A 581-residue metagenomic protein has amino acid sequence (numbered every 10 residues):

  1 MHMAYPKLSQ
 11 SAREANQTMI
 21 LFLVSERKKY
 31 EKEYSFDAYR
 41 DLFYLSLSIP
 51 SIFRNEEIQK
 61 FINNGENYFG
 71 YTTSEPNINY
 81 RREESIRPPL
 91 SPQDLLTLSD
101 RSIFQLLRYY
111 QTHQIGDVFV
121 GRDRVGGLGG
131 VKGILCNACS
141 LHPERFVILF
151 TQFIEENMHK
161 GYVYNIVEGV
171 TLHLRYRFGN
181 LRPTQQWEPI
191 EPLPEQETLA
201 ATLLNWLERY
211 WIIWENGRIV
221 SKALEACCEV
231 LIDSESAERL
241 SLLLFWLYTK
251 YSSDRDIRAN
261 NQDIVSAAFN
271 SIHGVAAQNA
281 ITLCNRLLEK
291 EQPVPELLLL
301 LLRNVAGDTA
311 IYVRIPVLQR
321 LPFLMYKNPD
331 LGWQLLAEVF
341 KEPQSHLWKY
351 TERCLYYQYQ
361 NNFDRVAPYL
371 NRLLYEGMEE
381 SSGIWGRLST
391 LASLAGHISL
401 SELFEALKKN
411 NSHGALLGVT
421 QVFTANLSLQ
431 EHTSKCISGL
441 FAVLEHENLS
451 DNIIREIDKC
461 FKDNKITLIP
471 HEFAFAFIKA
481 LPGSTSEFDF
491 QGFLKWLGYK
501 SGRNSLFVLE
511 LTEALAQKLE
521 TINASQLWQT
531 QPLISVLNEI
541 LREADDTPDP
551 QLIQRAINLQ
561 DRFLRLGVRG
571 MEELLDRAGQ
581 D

Functional and structural regions predicted by a protein language model:
M1-D581: Non-catalytic all-alpha helical scaffold/repeat segments
